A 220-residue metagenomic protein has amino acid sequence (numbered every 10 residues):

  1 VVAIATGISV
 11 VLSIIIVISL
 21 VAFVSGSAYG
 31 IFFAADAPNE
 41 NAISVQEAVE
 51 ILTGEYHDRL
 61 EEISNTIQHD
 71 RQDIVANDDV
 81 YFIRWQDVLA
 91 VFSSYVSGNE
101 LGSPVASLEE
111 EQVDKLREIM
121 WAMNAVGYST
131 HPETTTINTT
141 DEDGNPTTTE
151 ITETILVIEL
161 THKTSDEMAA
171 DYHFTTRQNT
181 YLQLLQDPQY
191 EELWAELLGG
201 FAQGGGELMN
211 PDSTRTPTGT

Functional and structural regions predicted by a protein language model:
V1-G219: Membrane-proximal envelope biogenesis segments
